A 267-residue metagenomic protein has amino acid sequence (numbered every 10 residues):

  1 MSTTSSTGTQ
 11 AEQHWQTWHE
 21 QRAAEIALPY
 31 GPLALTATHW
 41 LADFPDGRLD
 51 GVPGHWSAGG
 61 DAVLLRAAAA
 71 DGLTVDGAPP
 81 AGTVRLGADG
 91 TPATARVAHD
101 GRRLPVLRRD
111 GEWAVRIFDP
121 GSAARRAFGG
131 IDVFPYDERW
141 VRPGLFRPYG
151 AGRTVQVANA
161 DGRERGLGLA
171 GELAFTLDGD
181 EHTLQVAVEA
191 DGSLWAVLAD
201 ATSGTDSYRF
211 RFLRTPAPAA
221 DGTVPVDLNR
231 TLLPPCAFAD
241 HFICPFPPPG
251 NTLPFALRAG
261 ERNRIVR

Functional and structural regions predicted by a protein language model:
M1-W56: Intrinsically disordered, low-complexity, charge-biased terminal/linker regions in eukaryotic proteins
L41-A88: Forkhead-associated
G72-L73, G77-P105, A123-A127: Phosphate/adenylate-binding glycine loop and adjacent helical scaffold
D100-L169, T176: Surface-exposed beta-loop interaction hotspot
I131, F212-A217: Beta-strand-rich interaction surfaces with strong enrichment in secreted/lumenal proteins
V155-F210: A mid-sequence, solvent-exposed acidic-amphipathic segment
A217-T223: A short, structured loop/turn motif at beta-sheet edges
T223, N229-R267: Extended, aromatic/histidine-rich regions of cofactor-dependent oxidoreductases associated with respiratory
